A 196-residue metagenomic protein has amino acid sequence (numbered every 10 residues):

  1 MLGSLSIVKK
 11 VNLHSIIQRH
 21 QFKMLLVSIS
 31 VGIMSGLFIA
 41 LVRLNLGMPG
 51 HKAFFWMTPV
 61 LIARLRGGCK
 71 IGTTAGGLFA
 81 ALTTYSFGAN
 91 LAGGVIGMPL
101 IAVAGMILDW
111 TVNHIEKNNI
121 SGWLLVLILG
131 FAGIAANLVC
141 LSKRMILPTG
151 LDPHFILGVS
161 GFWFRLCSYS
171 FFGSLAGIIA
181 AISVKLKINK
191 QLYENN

Functional and structural regions predicted by a protein language model:
L2-I16, M24-V31, L37, M98-S142 (+2 more regions): Short helix-perturbing small/polar motifs within transmembrane alpha-helices
G3-G67, I71: Hydrophobic transmembrane alpha-helices
S15, R19, K23, M48 (+5 more regions): Juxtamembrane/transmembrane-helix boundary motifs in multi-pass membrane proteins
L25-I29, T58, K70-L78, V95-P99 (+2 more regions): Hydrophobic alpha-helical transmembrane segments
L37-P49, A80-W110: Interfacial aromatic-anchored transmembrane helix boundaries in multi-pass membrane proteins
A53-A63, G93-V95, G130-A135: Alpha-helical transmembrane segments of integral membrane proteins, especially early/N-terminal helices
A63-G76, I115-I120: Membrane-helix interface "capping/anchor" motifs
N118-N196: Membrane-embedded alpha-helical hairpins and interfacial helices in multi-pass inner-membrane proteins
